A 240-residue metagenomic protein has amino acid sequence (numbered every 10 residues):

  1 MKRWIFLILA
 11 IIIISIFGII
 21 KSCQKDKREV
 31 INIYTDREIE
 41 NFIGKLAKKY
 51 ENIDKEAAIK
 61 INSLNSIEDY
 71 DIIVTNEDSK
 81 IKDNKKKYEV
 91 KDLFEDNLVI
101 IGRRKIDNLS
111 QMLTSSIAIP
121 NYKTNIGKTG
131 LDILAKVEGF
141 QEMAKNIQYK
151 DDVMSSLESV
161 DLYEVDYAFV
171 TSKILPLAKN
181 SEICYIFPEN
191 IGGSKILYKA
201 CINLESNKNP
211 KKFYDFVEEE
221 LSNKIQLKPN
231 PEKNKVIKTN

Functional and structural regions predicted by a protein language model:
K2-K48, I67-N240: Exported/periplasmic ABC-transporter solute-binding proteins
I53-D69: Central regulatory/effector-binding core of bacterial HTH transcription factors
